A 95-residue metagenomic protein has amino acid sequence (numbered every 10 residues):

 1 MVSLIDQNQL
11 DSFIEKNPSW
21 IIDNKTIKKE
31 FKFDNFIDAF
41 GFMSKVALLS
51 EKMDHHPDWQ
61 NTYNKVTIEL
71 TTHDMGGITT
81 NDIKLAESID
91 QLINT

Functional and structural regions predicted by a protein language model:
M1-D34: N-terminal first-folded block
I22, A47-P57, N94-T95: Short arginine-rich
K29-N35, I68-H73: Alpha-helical scaffold segments that form or flank carboxylate-/histidine-based iron centers
I37-M43: Short amphipathic alpha-helices within nucleic acid-binding modules
S44-A47, E87: Solvent-exposed alpha-helix faces
K52-N61, T67-T72: Mid-chain, well-packed structural core segment of small domains
I68-L92: C-terminal structural segments of small proteins and small subunits
